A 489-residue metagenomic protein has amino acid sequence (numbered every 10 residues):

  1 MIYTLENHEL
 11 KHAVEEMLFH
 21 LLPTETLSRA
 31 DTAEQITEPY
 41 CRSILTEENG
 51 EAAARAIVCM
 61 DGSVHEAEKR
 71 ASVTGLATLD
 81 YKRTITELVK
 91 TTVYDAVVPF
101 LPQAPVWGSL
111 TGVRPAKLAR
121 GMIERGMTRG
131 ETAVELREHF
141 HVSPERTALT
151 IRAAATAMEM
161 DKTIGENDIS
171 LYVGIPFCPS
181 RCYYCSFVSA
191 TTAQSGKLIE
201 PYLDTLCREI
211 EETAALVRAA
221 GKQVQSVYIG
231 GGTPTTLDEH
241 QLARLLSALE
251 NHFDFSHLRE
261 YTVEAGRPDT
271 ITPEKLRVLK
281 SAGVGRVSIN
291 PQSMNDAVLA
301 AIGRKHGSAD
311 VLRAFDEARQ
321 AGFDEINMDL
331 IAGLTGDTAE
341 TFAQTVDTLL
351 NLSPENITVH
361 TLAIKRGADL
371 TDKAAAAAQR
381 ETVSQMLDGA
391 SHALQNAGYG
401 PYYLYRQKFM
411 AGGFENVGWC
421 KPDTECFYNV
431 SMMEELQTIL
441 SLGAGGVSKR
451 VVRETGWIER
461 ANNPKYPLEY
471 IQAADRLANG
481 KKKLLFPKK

Functional and structural regions predicted by a protein language model:
M1-R125, L206, P422-K489: Radical SAM enzyme core and accessory elements
L27-P39, G367-L442: A C-terminal junction/extension of Radical SAM enzymes
F100-A104, E124-L171: N-terminal [4Fe-4S]-dependent radical SAM core
T150-A153, Y184, G221, V263: Key residue(s) within conserved catalytic/signature motifs
D168-L203: Canonical Radical SAM [4Fe-4S] cluster-binding loop centered on the CxxxCxxC motif and its immediate flanking residues
G174, S288, N356-H360, V430 (+1 more regions): Beta-strand scaffold of nucleotide-dependent catalytic cores
S189-G389: Conserved non-cysteine loop/helix-boundary elements of the Radical SAM core domain that shape
P234, F409, G445-S448: Short, glycine-/Ser/Thr-/acidic-enriched flexible segments
